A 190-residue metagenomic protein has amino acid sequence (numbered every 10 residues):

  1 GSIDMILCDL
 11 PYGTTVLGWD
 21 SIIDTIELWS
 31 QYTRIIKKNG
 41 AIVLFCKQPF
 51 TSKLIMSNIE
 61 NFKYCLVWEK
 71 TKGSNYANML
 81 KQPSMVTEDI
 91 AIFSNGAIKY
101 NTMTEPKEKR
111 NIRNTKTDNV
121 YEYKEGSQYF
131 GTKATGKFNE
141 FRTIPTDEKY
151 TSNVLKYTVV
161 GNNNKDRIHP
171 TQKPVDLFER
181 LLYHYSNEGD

Functional and structural regions predicted by a protein language model:
G1-D190: Core catalytic lobe of class I
